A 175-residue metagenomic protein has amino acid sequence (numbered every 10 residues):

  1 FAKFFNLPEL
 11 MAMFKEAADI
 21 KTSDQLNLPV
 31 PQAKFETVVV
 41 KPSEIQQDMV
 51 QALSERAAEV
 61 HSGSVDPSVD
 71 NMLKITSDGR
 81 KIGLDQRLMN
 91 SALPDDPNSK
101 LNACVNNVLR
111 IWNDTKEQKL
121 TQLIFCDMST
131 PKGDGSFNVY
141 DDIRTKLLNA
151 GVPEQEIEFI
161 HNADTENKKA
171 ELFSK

Functional and structural regions predicted by a protein language model:
F1-P94, N98, R110: Inter-lobe coupling linker of SF2 helicases/translocases
L10, L93-V105, G135-Y140: Phosphate/oxyanion-binding active-site loops and adjacent basic polyanion-contact surfaces
L84, D127, N162: Cofactor-binding loop segments of dinucleotide-utilizing enzymes, especially the Rossmann-like FAD- and NAD(P)+-binding
K100-N107, K168-L172: Well-ordered alpha-helical segments embedded in enzymatic catalytic cores
V108-K119: Glycine-rich phosphate/diphosphate-binding loops that line cofactor/substrate pockets in enzymes
L120-M128: Conserved RecA-like ASCE P-loop NTPase motor core of nucleic-acid helicases/translocases
M128-F159: Conserved helicase motor "Helicase C" RecA-like lobe of SF1/SF2 P-loop NTPases
P153-K175: Conserved helicase ATPase core of P-loop NTP-dependent helicases/translocases
